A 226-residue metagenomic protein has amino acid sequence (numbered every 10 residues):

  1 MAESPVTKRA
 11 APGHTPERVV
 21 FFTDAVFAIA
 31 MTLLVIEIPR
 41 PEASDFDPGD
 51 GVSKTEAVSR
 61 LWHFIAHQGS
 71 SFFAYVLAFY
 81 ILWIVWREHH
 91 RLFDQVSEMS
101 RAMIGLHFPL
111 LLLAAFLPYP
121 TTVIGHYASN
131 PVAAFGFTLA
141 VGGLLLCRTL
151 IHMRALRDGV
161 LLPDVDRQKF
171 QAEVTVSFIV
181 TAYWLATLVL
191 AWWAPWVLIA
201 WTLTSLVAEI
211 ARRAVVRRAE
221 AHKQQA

Functional and structural regions predicted by a protein language model:
A2-A226: Multi-pass alpha-helical transmembrane bundle typical of ion/small-solute transporters and intramembrane aspartyl
